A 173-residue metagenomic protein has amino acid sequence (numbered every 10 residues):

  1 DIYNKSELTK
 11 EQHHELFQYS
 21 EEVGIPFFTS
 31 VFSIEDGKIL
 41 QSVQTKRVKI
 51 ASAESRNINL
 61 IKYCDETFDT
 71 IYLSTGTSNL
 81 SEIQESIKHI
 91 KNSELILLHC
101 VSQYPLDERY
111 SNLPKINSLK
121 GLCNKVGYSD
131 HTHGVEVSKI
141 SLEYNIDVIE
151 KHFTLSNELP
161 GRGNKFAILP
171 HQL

Functional and structural regions predicted by a protein language model:
D1-L173: Catalytic cores and adjacent flexible loops of soluble metabolic enzymes that perform enolate/carbanion chemistry on
